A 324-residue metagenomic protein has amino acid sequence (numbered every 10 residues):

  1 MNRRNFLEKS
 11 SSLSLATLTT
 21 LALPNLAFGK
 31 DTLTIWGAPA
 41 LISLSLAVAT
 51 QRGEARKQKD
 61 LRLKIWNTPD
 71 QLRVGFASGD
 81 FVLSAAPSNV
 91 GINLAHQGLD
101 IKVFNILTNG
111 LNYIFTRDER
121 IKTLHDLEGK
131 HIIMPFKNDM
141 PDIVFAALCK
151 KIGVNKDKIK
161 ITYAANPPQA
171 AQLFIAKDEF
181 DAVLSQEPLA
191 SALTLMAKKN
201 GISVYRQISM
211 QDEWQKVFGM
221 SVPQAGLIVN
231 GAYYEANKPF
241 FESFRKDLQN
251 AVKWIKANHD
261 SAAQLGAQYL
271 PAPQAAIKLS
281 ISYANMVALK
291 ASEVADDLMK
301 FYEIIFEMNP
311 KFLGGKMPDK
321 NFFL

Functional and structural regions predicted by a protein language model:
N5-L26: N-terminal export signals
F28-V154, I161-T162, E187, V204-Q207: Short, glycine-/small- and polar/acidic-enriched structural segments that line small-molecule recognition paths
L44, V74, S78, I92 (+10 more regions): Solvent-exposed, polar/charged alpha-helical surfaces in well-ordered, non-transmembrane soluble domains, broadly
Q51, A77, H96, K150 (+7 more regions): Sec-exported extracytoplasmic/periplasmic mature domains
R56-Q58, D212-M220, V287-A295: Short, solvent-exposed loop/beta-turn-alpha elements that line the ligand-binding surface or hinge of extracytoplasmic
N89-V90, Q169-L265: Pocket-lining segment of extracytoplasmic ligand-binding domains
Y234-M308: Secondary-structure end/capping motifs
M299-L324: Conserved C-terminal helix/tail region of periplasmic/extracytoplasmic solute-binding proteins
